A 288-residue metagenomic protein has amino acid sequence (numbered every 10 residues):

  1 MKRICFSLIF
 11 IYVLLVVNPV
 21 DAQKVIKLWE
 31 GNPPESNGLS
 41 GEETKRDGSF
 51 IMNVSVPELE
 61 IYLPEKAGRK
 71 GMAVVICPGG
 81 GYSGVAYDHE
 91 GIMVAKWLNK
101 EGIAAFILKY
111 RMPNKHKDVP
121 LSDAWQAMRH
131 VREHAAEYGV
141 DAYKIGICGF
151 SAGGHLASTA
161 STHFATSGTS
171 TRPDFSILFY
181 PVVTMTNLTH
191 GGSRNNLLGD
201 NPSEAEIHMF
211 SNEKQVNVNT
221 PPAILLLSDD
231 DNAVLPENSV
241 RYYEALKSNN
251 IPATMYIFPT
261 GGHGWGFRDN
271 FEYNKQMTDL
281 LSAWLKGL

Functional and structural regions predicted by a protein language model:
M1-V25: Bacterial Sec-dependent N-terminal signal peptides
Q23-G68: N-terminal cap/lid segment of alpha/beta-hydrolase-fold proteins
K70-G79: Short beta-strand element of the alpha/beta-hydrolase
V85-D88, I92-A95, F106-A142, R268-Q276: Catalytic nucleophile-loop/oxyanion-hole region of alpha/beta-hydrolase and closely related hydrolase-like folds
Q126-G192, I207-H208, N212: Primarily recognizes the serine-hydrolase "nucleophile elbow" in alpha/beta-hydrolase and SGNH/GDSL folds
I224-L227, D231: Short beta-strand/loop motif that positions the catalytic acidic residue of the alpha/beta-hydrolase fold
N232-N238: Conserved alpha/beta-hydrolase "acid-adjacent" motif
V240-L288: C-terminal catalytic histidine-bearing segment of alpha/beta-hydrolase fold enzymes
